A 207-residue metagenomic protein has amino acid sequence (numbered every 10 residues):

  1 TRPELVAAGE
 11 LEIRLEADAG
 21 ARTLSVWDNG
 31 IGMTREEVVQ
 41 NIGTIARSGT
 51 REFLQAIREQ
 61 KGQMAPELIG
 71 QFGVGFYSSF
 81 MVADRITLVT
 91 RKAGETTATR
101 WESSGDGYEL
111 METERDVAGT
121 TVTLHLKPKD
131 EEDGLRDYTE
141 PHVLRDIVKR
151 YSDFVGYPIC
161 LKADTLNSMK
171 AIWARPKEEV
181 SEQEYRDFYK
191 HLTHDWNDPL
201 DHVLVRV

Functional and structural regions predicted by a protein language model:
T1-Y138, D146: GHKL (Bergerat-fold) ATPase N-terminal catalytic module, capturing the glycine-rich phosphate-binding loop and acidic
L68, I86-G107, K127-V207: GHKL/Bergerat-fold ATPase module in large chromosome/replication-associated machines
